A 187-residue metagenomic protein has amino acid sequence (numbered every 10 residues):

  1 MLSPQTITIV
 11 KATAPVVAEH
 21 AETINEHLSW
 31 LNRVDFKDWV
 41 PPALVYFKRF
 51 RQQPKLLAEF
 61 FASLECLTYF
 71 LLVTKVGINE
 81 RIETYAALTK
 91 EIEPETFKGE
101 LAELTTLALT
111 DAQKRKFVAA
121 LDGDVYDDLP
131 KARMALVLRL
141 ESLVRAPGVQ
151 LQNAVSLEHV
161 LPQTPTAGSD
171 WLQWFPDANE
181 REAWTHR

Functional and structural regions predicted by a protein language model:
M1-V137: A cross-family structural signal marking well-folded subdomains
K48, E65, Y69-L72, R145 (+2 more regions): Hydrophobic alpha-helix feature that most strongly marks membrane-spanning transmembrane helices and their immediate
S142-Q150: A short acidic-Thr-Gly-centered motif at the start of a beta-strand
V149-W184: Histidine-centered nuclease catalytic patch
R187: Short glycine-/polar-rich loops that comprise or flank the Walker A/P-loop and associated switch/sensor motifs
